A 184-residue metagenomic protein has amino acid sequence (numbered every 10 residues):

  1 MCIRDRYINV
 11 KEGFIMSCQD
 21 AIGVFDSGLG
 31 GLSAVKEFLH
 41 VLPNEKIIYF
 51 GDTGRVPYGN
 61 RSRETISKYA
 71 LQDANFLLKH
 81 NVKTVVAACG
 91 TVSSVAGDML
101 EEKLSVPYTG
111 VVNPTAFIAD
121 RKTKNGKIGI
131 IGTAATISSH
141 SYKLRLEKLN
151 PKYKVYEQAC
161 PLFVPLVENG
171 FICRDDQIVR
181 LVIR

Functional and structural regions predicted by a protein language model:
M1-D5: Conserved small/polar residues in nucleotide/adenosyl-binding loops
Y7-I8, D120: Short terminal hydrophobic/aromatic SLiMs and anchors at protein ends
V10-E12: Acidic, Ala/Val/Gly-enriched low-complexity intrinsically disordered segments
M16-R184: Non-catalytic structural scaffold of enzyme domains
